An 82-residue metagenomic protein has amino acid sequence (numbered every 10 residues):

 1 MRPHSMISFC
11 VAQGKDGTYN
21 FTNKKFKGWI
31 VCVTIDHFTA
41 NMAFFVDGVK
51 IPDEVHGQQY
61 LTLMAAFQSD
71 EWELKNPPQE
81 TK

Functional and structural regions predicted by a protein language model:
M1-N23: Negatively charged, low-complexity tracts enriched in Asp/Glu with abundant Ser/Thr
P3-C10, V49-K82: Mixed-charge, Lys/Arg-enriched low-complexity segments
N20-N23, N41, N76, K82: Detector for Asparagine
T22-F67: Acidic, low-complexity, intrinsically disordered interaction modules
